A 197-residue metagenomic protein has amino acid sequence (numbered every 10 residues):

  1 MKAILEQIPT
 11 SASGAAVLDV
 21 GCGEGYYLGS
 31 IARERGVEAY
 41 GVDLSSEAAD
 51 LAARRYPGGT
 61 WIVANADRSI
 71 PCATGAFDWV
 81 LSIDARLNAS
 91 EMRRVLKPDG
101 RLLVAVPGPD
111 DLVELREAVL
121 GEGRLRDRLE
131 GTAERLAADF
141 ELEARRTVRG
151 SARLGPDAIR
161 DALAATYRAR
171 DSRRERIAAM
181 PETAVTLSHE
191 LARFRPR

Functional and structural regions predicted by a protein language model:
M1-S13: Conserved alpha-helix/loop element of class I SAM-dependent methyltransferases that forms part of the SAM/SAH-binding
A12-A16, G75: Nucleotide donor/acceptor-binding cores
A16-D19, E24-S69: Class I SAM-dependent methyltransferase SAM/SAH-binding core
R68-W79: A short acidic, Gly/Pro-enriched loop at the edge of an enzyme's catalytic core that lines a small-molecule cofactor
L87-L103: A short glycine-rich, Lys/Arg-flanked "PGG" loop and its adjoining helix->strand segment in the class I
R101-G131: Conserved class I S-adenosyl-L-methionine
R124-A162: Active-site capping/gating segments
T147-R197: Conserved Class I S-adenosyl-L-methionine
